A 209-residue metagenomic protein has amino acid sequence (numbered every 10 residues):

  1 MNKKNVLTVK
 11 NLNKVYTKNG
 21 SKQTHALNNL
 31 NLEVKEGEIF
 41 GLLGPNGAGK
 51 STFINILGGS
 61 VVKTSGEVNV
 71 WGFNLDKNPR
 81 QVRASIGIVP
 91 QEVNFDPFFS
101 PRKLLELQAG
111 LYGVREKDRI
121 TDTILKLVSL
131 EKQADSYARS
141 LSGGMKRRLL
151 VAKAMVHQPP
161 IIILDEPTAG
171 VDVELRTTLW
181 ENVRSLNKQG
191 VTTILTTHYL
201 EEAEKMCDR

Functional and structural regions predicted by a protein language model:
P45-G49: Walker A (P-loop) phosphate-binding loop of ABC-type ATPase nucleotide-binding domains
G66-N74, V82: Conserved ABC transporter NBD signature motif
E106, G110-Q133: Conserved ABC ATPase "signature" region
Y137-L141: Conserved ABC ATPase signature
Q158: Conserved catalytic motifs of ABC-family nucleotide-binding domains
I162-D165: Catalytic Walker B motif of ABC-type/P-loop ATPase nucleotide-binding domains
